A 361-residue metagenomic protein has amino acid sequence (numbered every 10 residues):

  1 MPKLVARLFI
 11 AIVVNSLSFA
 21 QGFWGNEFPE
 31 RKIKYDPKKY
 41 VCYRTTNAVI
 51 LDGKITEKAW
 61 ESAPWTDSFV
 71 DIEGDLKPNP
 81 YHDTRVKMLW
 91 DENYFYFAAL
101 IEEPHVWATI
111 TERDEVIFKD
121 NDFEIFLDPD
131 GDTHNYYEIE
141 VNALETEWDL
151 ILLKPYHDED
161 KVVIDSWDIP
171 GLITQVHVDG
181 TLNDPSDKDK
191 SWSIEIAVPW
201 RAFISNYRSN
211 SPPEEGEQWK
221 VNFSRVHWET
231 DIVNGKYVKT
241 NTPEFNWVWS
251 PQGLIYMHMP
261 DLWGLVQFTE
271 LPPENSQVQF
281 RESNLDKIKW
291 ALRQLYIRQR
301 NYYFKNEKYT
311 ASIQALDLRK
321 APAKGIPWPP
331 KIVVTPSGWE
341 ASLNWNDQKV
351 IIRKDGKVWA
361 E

Functional and structural regions predicted by a protein language model:
P2-A11: Sec-dependent signal peptide recognition, specifically the positively charged N-region followed immediately by
A11-A20: Hydrophobic h-region of N-terminal signal peptides that target proteins for export in Gram-negative bacteria
A20-Y303, E307, A323-K324, W328-P330 (+2 more regions): Structural preference for beta-rich elements and adjacent junctions enriched in aromatics
Y309-E361: Periplasmic/extracellular, small/polar-rich flexible segments of pilin-like filament-forming proteins
